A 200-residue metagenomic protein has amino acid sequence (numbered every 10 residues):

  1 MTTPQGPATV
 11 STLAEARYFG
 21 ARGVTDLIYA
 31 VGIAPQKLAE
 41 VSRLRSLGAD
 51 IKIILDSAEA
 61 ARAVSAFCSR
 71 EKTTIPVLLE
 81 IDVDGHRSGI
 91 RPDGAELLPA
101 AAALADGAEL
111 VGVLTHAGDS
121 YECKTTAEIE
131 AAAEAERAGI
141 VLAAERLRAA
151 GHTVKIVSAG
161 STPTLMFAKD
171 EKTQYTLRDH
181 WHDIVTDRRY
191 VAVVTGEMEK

Functional and structural regions predicted by a protein language model:
M1-E122: Active-site-proximal beta-alpha core segment in soluble small-molecule metabolic enzymes
P76, V83-T195: Active-site loop/helix belt of alpha/beta enzymes
E197-K200: Functionally critical, mid-to-C-terminal surface segments that flank or help form catalytic/ligand
